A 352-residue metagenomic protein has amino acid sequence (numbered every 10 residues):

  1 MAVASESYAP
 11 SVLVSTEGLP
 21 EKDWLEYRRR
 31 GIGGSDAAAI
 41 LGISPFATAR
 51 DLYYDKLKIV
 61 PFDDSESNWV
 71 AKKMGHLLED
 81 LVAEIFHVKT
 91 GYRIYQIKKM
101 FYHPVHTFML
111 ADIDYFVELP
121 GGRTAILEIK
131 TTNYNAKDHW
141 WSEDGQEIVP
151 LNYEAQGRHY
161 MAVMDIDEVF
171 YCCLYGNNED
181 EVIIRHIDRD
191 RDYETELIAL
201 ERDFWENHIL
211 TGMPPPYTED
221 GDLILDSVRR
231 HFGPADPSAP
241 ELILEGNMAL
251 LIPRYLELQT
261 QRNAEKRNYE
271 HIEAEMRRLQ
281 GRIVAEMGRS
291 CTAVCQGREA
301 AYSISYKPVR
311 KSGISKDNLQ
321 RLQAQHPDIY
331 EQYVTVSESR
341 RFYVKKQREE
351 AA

Functional and structural regions predicted by a protein language model:
M1-I126, N133: Metal-dependent nuclease catalytic cores that hydrolyze phosphodiester bonds in DNA/RNA, characterized by
R50-D55, A162, L256-Q259: Short, hydrophobic/amphipathic alpha-helical patches that form generic packing surfaces within helical domains
K72, V88-I113, V117-I209, K346: Nucleic-acid nuclease catalytic cores
M74-V82, Y193, N268, E275: Short amphipathic alpha-helical segments
L81, L110, N152-A155, H159 (+3 more regions): Short, well-structured alpha-helical interface segments that form or flank functional binding sites
D192-P237, I314-A352: Short, positively charged
T211-P214, D222, R229-Q296: Contiguous, amphipathic alpha-helical segments that mediate oligomerization or scaffolding in large protein assemblies
N263-A352: Extended, charge-rich alpha-helical segments
